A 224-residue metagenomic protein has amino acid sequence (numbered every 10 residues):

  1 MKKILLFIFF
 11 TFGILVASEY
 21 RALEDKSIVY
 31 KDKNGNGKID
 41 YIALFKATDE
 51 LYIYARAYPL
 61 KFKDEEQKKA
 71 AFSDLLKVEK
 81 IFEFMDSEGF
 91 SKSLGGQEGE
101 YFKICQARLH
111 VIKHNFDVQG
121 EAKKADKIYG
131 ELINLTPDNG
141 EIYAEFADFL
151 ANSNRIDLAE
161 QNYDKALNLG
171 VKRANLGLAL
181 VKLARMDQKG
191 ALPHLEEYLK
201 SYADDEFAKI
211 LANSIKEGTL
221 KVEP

Functional and structural regions predicted by a protein language model:
M1-S18: Classical Sec-dependent N-terminal signal peptides that target proteins to the secretory pathway
G35-I42, G190-P224: Terminal, low-structured helical/coil segments at or just beyond the last alpha-helical repeat
G37-E65, L94-H114, E141: Amphipathic alpha-helical repeat scaffolds of TPR domains
A55-E66, A107, V111-Q119, S153-N154 (+3 more regions): Short coil/turn linking the two alpha-helices of tandem helical-hairpin repeats
I81-E100, E131-T136: Flexible helix-coil transition and linker loops at the boundaries of alpha-helical arrays
G99-G177, V181-A184: Alpha-helical adaptor scaffolds
